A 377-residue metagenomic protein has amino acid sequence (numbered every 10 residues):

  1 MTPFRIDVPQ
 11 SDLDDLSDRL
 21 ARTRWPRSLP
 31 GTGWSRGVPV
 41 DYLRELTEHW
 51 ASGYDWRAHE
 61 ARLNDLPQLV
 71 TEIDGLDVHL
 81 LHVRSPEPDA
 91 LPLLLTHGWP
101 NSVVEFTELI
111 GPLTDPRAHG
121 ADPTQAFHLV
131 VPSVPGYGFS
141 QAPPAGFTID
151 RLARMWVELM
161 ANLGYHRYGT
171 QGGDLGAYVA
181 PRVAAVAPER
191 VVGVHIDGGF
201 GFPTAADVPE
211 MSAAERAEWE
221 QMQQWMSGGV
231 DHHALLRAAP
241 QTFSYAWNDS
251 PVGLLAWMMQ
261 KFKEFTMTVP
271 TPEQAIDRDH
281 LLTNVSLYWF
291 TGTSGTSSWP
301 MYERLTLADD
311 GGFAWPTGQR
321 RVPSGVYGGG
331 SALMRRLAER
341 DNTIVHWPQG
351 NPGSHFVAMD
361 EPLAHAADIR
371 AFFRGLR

Functional and structural regions predicted by a protein language model:
M1-D14, R19-L20, R24, V192-L287: Alpha/beta-hydrolase
D12-R84, D89, W289-G311: Non-catalytic accessory segments flanking enzyme active sites
W56-A58, H119-A121, Q125, V134-F147 (+2 more regions): Glycine-rich "HGGG/HGxG" loop immediately N-terminal to the catalytic nucleophile of the alpha/beta-hydrolase
P86-F139, F373: Conserved HGGG/HGGXW glycine-rich cap/lid loop of the alpha/beta-hydrolase fold
P112, P116-H119, L163-E215: Conserved hydrolase catalytic core segment
P144-N162: Alpha/beta-hydrolase active-site loop
L236-R377: C-terminal subdomain of alpha/beta-hydrolase-fold enzymes, centered on the catalytic histidine and its supporting
